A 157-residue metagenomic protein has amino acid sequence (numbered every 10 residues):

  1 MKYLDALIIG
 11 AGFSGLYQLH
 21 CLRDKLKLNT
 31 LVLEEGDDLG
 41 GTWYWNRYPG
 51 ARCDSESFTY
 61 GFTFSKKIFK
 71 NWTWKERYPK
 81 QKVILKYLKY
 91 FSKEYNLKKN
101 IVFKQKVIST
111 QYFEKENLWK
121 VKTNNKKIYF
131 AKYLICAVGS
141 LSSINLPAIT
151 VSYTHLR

Functional and structural regions predicted by a protein language model:
M1-Y3: A short, basic/flexible loop-to-alpha-helix module at the beginning of a structural domain
D5-L31: N-terminal Rossmann-like FAD-binding beta1-loop-alpha1 element of flavoenzymes
L19-C21, Y44-W45, L146-T150: Short amphipathic alpha-helical segments
R23-W45: Glycine-rich FAD pyrophosphate-binding loop
Y44-K86: Glycine-rich active-site loop/strand segments that organize a redox cofactor
K75-Y133, V138: Feature captures the FAD/FMN-dependent oxidoreductase FAD-binding
V138-S152: Flavin (primarily FAD) binding-site architecture
T154-R157: Conserved small/polar residues in nucleotide/adenosyl-binding loops
